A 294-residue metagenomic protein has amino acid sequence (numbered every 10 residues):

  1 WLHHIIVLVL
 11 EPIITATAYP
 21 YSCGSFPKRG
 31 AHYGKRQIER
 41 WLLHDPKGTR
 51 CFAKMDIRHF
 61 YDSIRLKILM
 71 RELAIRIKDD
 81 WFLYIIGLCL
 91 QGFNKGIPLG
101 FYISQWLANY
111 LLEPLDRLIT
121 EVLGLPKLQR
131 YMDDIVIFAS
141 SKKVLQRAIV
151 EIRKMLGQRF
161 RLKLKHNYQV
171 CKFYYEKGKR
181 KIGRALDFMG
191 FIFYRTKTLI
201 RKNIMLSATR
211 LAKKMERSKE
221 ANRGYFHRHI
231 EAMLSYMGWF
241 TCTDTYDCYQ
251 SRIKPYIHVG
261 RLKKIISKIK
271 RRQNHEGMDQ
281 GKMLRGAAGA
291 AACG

Functional and structural regions predicted by a protein language model:
L2-L10: Active/ligand-binding-proximal structured segments within catalytic/core domains that scaffold catalytic residues
H4, G92, Q146, R153 (+1 more regions): Right-hand nucleic-acid polymerase module
L8, M55-I57, S140, F191 (+1 more regions): Residues immediately flanking
P12, A16-Y21: Charged boundary/loop elements
I14, D62-I64, K197: Short helix/loop capping segments that flank catalytic or ligand/cofactor-binding pockets
C23, L99, M189: Short glycine-rich loop/turn motifs that provide flexible caps or phosphate-binding loops at active sites
G24-K35: Long, hydrophobic, well-ordered secondary-structure blocks that form the structural core and pocket-lining surfaces
R36-M132, V136-R159, L164-N167, C171-K172 (+2 more regions): Conserved polymerase palm-domain catalytic core
